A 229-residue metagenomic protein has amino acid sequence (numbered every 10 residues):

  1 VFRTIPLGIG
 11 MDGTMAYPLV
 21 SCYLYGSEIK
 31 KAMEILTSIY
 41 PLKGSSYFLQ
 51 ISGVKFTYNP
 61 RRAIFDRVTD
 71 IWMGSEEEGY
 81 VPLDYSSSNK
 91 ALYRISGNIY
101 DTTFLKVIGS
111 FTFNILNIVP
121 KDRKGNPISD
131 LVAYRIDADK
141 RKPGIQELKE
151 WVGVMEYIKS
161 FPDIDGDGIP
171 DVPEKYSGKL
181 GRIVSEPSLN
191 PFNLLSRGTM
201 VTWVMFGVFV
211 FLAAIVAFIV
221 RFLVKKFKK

Functional and structural regions predicted by a protein language model:
V1-K229: Catalytic centers of hydrolytic enzymes
